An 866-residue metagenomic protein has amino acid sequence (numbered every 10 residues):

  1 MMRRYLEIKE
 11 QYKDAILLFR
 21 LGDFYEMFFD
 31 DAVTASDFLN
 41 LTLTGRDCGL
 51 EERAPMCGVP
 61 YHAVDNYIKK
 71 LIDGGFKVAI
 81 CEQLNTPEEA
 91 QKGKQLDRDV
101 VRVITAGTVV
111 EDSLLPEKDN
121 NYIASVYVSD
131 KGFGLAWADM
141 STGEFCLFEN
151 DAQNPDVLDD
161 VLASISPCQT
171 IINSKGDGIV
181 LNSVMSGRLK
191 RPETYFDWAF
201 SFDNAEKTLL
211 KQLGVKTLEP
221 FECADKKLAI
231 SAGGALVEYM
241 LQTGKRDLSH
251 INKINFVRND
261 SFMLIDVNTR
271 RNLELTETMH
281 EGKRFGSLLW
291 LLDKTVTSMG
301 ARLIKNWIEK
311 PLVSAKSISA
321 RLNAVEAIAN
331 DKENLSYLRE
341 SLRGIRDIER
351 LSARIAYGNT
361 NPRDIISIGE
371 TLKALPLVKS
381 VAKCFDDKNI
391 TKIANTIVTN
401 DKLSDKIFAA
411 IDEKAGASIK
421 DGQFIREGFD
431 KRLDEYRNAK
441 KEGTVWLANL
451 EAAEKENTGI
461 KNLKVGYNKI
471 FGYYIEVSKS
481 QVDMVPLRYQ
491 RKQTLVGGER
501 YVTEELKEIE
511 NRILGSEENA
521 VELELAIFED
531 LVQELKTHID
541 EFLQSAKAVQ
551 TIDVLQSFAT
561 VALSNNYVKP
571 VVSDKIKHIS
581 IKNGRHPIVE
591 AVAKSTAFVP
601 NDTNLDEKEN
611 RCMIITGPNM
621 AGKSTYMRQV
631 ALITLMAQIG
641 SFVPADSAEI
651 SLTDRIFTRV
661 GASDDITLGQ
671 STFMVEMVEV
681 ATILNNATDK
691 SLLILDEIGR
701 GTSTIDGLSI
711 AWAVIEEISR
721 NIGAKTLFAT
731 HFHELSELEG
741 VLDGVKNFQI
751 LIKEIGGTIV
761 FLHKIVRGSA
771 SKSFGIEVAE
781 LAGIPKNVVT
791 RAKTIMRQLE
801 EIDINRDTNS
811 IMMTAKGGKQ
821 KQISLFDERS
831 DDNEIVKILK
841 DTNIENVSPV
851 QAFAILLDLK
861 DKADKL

Functional and structural regions predicted by a protein language model:
M1-A327, S336, E340-A356, T360-A452 (+2 more regions): Charged catalytic and DNA/RNA-contacting regions of genome-maintenance and nucleic-acid-processing enzymes
M2, L18, F29, G58-I68 (+33 more regions): Amphipathic alpha-helical transducer elements in NTP-driven molecular machines
F29-A32, K226, V296-T297, I304-W307 (+4 more regions): ATPase nucleotide-binding head domains, primarily ABC-like/P-loop NTPase cores
C81, T108-L115, D247, F385-N389 (+5 more regions): Active-site phosphate-binding and catalytic loops of NTP-dependent enzymes
L162, P167-K175, L181, E505-H538 (+3 more regions): Conserved catalytic alpha/beta cores of large enzymes that bind or transform nucleotide phosphates and polynucleotides
F200-T208, Q212-V215, L264, M279 (+5 more regions): Amphipathic heptad-repeat alpha-helical coiled-coil/stalk segments that mediate oligomerization, filament/stalk
Y357, N361, T371-A374, E427-G428 (+2 more regions): Charged, surface-exposed helical/loop "interaction arms" that form contiguous linear patches used for dimerization
K431-K441, V445-W446, K821-D858, K862: C-terminal accessory/binding modules appended to enzymatic or scaffolding proteins
